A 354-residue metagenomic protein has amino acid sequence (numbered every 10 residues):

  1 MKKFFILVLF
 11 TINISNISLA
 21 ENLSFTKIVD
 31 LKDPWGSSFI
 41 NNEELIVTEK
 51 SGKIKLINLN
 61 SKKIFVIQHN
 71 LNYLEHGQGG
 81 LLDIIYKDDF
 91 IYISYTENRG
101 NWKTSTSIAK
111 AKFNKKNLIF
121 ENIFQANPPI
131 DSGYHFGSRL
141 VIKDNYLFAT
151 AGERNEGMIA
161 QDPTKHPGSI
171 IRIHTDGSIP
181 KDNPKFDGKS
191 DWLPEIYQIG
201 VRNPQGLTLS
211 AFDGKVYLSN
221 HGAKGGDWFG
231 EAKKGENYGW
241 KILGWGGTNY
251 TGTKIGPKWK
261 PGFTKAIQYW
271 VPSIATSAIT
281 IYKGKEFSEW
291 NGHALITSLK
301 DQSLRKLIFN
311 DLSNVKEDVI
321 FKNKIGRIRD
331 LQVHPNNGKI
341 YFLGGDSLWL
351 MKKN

Functional and structural regions predicted by a protein language model:
F4-I14: Sec-dependent N-terminal signal peptides
L7, A109, F124, G230 (+1 more regions): Residues in well-ordered beta-strands of folded domains
I12-N22: Bacterial Sec-dependent signal peptides at the C-terminal "C-region" and cleavage site
A20-G157, G206-H221, P272-N310, H334-K353: Acidic, Gly/Ser/Thr-rich repeat motifs that build Ca2+-stabilized beta-propeller blades
G79-L81, E153-D318, G326, L350: Beta-propeller domain segments
E97, F124-P129, D187-K189, G246 (+1 more regions): Short, solvent-exposed aromatic-acidic interface loops
I328-D330: Repeated scaffold domains used in trafficking and secretory/extracellular systems, primarily beta-propellers
